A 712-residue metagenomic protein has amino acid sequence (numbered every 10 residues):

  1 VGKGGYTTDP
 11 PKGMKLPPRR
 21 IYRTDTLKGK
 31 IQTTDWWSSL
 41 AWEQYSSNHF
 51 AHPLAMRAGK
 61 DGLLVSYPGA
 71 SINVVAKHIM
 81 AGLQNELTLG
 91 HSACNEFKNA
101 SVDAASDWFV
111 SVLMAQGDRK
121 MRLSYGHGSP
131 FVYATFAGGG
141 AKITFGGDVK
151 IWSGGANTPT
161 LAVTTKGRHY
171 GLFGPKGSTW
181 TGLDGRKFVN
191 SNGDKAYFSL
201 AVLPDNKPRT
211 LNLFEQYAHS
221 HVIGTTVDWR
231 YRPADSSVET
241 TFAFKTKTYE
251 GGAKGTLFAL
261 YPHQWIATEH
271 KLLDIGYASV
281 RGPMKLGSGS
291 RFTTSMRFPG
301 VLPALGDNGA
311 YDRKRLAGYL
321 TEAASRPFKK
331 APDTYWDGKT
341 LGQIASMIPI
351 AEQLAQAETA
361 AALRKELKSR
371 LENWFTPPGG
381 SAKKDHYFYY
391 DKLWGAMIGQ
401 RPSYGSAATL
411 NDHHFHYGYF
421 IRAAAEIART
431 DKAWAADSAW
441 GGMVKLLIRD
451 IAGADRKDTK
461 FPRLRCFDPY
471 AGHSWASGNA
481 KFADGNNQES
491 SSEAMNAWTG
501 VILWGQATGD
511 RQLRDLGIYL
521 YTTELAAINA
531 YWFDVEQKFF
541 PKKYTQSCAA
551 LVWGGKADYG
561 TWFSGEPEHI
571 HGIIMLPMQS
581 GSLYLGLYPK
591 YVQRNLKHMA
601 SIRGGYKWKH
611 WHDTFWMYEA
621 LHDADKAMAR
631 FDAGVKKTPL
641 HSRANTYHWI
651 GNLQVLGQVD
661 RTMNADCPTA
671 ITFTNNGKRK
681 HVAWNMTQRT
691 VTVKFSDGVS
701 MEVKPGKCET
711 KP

Functional and structural regions predicted by a protein language model:
V1-R401, A407-D412, A454-P469, H473 (+3 more regions): Ser/Thr/Asn(+Pro)-rich, low-complexity disordered segments
A331-A351, L363, A407-K445, S490-W498: Aromatic-rich carbohydrate-recognition surfaces in CAZymes
F420, L447, L513, G517-L520: Alpha-helical solenoid repeat scaffolds, predominantly canonical TPR units
E426, D437-K445, R449-C466, L503: Alpha-helical scaffolds that organize eukaryotic protein assemblies
W475-S477: Large, modular interaction/toxin scaffolds in secreted and membrane-associated proteins
A480: Carbohydrate-active enzymes and regulators
N487: Substrate-binding surface in catalytic domains of secreted glycosidases
